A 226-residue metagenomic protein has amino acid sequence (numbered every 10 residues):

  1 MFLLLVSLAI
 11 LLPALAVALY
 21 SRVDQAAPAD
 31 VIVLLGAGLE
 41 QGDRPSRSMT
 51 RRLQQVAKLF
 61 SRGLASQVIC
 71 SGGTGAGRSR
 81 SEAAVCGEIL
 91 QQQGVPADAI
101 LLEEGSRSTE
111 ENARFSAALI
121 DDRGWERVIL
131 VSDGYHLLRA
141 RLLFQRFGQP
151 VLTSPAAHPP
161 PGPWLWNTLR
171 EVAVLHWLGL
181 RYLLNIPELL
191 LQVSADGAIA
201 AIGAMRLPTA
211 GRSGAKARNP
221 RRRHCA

Functional and structural regions predicted by a protein language model:
M1-D30, E188-K216, R221-A226: N-terminal membrane-anchoring alpha-helices
L11-L15, W164-L191: A transmembrane-helix-recognition feature enriched in membrane-embedded lipid enzymes and envelope glyco-/phospholipid
A14-L169, G214-C225: A structural signal for short, hydrophobic/glycine-enriched beta-strand patches
G75-S81, V174-R181, D196-A204: A general structural signal for short secondary-structure boundary/capping elements
V85, F115, I120, V174 (+4 more regions): Low-complexity, compositionally biased segments
